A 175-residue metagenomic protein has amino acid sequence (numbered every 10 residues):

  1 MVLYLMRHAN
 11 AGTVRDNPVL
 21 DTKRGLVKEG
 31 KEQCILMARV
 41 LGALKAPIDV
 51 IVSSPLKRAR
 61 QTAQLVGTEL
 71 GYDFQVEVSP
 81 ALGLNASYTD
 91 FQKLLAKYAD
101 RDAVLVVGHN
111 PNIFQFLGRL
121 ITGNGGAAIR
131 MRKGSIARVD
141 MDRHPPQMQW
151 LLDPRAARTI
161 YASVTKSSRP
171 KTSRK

Functional and structural regions predicted by a protein language model:
V2-L82, A86, K93, I113 (+2 more regions): Active-site-proximal alpha-helix that buttresses catalytic centers in soluble enzyme cores
L3, D100-G108: Generic beta-sheet signal
V40, L65, E69, K97 (+3 more regions): Active-site catalytic microenvironments for nucleophilic, acid-base chemistry
L44-A46, K97-D102: Glycine-rich phosphate-binding loop signature in dinucleotide/nucleotide-binding domains
D49-E69, H144-K175: Conserved histidine-centered catalytic loops in small-molecule metabolism enzymes
A103, N110, L117-A128: Flexible, glycine-rich active-site loops centered on histidine and acidic residues that chelate a metal or position
I121-Q149, D153-R158: Domain-level recognition of soluble alpha/beta enzyme cores, biased toward histidine phosphatases/phosphomutases
